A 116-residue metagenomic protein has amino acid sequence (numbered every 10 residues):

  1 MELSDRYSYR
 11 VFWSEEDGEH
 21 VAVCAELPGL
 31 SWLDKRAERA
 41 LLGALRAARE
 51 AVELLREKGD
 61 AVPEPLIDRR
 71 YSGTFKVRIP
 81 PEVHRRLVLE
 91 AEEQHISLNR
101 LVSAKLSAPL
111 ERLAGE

Functional and structural regions predicted by a protein language model:
M1-G18, V23, L27, L42 (+3 more regions): N-terminal segment of the canonical double-stranded RNA-binding domain
R10-F12, L33, K76-R78: Generic structural detector for well-ordered beta-strands
L27-R39: A short, exposed loop/beta-hairpin motif centered on an aromatic-Gly-Thr core
R36-E53: A short, charged, amphipathic alpha-helix used as a generic interaction element across diverse proteins
D60-I79, E92, I96, R100: Short Lys/Arg-rich basic patches
G73-L87, L106: Short amphipathic alpha-helix starts
S97-E116: Short, basic amphipathic alpha-helical segments that act as recognition/interaction helices in nucleic-acid-binding
